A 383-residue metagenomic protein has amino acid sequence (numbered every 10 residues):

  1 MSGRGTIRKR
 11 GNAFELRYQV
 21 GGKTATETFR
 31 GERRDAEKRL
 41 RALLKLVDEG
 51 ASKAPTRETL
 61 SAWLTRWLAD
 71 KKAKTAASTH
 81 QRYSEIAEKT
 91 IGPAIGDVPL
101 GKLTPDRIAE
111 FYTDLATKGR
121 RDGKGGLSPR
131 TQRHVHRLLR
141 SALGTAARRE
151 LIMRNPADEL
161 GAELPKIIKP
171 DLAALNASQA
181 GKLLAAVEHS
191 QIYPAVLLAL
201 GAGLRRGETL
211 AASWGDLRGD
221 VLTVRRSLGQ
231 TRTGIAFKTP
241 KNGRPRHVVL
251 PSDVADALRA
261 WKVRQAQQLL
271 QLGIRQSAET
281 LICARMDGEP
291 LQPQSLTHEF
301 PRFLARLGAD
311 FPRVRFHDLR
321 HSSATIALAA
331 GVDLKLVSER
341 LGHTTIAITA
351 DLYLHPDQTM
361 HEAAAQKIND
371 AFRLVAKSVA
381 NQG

Functional and structural regions predicted by a protein language model:
M1-G3, A185, Q230-V254, A260 (+5 more regions): C-terminal secondary-structure termini that scaffold catalytic or DNA-interacting sites
R4, R10, I86-T90, D97-T113 (+2 more regions): N-terminal DNA-binding recognition helix of tyrosine site-specific recombinases/integrases
R8-E110, A260-I282, M286-E289, Q358 (+1 more regions): N-terminal DNA-binding module of tyrosine recombinases/phage integrases
E32, K166, A174, S227-Q230 (+1 more regions): Catalytic-site neighborhood detector that most strongly recognizes the C-terminal catalytic loop/helix of tyrosine
L60, A76-T79, Y83, T104 (+10 more regions): Hydrophobic (often cysteine-bearing) scaffold residues that line and stabilize catalytic clefts of nucleotide/cofactor
R121-G125, K182-Y193, A202, V248 (+3 more regions): Short, basic (Lys/Arg/His-rich) helix/loop patches that form interaction surfaces in the mid-to-C-terminal regions
G125-P129, R133-R137, R148-A212, K241-P245 (+3 more regions): Basic, Lys/Arg- and aromatic-enriched nucleic-acid-binding interface segment
G215-V221, V332-L352: Short, polar N-cap/turn motifs at the start of nucleic acid-interacting alpha helices
